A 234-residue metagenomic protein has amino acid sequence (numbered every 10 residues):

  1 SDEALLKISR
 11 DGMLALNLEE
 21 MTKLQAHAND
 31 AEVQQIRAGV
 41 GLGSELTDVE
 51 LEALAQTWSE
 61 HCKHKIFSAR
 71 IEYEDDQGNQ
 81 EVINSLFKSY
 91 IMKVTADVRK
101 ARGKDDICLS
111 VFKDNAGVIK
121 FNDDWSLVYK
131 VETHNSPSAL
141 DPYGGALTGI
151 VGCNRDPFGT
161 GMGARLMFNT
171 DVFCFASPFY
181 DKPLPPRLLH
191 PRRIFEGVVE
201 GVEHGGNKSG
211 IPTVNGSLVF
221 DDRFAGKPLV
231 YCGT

Functional and structural regions predicted by a protein language model:
S1-T234: Core nucleic-acid recognition elements
